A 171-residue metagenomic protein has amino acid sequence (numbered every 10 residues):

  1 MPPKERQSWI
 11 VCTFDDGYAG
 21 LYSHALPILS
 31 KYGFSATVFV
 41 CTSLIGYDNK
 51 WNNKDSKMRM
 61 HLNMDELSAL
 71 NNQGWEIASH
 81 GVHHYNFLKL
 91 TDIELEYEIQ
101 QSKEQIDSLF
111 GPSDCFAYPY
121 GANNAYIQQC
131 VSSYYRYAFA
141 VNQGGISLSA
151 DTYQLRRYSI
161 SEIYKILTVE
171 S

Functional and structural regions predicted by a protein language model:
M1-Q73, P112: Active-site beta->alpha N-cap acidic-glycine motif
M1-T13, A19-G20, H24, K89-S171: C-terminal active-site subregion of NodB/CE4 polysaccharide deacetylases
Y32-S35, Q73-I77, S132-A138: Glycine-enriched alpha-helix->loop->beta-strand junction motifs that scaffold or abut catalytic
F39-C41, H80, V141: Generic beta-sheet signal
C41, V82, Y118-G121: Short, well-ordered beta-to-alpha junction loops that form the rim of enzyme active sites and present histidine/acidic
I45, V82, I160: Hydrophobic pocket-lining residues within nucleotide cofactor-binding pockets
G46-K50, Y85-L90: A short acidic, helix-capping loop that chelates divalent metal ions and anchors anionic groups
E76-H84: Histidine-centered catalytic micro-motifs
